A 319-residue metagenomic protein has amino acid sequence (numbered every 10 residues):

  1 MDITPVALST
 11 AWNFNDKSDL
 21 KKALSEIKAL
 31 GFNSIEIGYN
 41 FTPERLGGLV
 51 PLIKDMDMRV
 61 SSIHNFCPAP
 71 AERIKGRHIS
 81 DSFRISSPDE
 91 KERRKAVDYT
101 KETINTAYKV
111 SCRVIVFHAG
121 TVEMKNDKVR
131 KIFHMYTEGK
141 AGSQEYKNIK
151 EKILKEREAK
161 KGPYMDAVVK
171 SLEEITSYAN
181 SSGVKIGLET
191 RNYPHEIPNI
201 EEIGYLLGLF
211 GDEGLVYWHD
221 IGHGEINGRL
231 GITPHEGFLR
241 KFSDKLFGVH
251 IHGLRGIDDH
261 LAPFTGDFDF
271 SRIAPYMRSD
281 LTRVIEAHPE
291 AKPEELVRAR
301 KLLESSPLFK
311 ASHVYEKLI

Functional and structural regions predicted by a protein language model:
M1-K28, P43, K54-M56, E102 (+3 more regions): Histidine-acidic metal/acid-base catalytic patches
M1-T103, Y108, K131-E145, E304 (+1 more regions): N-terminal pre-domain/capping segments
N33, R59, R113, K185 (+1 more regions): Residue-level detector of anion-binding/catalytic polar loops
N33-Y39, G187-E189, V284-E286: Short catalytic-loop micro-motif centered on adjacent basic/acidic residues
Y39, C67, N192, H223 (+1 more regions): Short, glycine/acidic-enriched loop or turn micro-motifs at the edges of active sites
V60-S62, F117, L188, H219 (+1 more regions): Hydrophobic residues in well-ordered beta-strands that form the structural core
H64-P68, F117-V122, H252-G253: Short loop/turn segments at strand-loop or loop-helix junctions that form parts of catalytic or ligand-binding pockets
I85-Y217: Active-site acidic/histidine proton-transfer and metal-coordination neighborhood in alpha/beta enzyme cores
